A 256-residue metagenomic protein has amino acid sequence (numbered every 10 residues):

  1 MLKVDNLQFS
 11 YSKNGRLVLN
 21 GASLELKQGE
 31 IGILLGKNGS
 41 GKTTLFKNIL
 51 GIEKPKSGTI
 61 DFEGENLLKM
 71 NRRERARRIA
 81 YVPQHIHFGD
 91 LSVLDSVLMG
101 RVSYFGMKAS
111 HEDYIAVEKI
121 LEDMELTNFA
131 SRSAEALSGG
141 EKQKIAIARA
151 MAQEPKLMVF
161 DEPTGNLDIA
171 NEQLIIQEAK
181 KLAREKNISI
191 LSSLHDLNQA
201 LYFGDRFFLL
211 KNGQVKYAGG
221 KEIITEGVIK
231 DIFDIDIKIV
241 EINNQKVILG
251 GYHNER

Functional and structural regions predicted by a protein language model:
M1-V4, Q8-G21, K69-N71: A short, flexible loop at the N-terminus of ABC-type nucleotide-binding domains that lies
L35-K37: The feature captures the beta-strand-to-loop junction immediately N-terminal to the Walker
L50: Helix-to-loop junction immediately C-terminal to a conserved catalytic motif
G58-N66, R75: Conserved ABC transporter NBD signature motif
H111-F129, E154: Conserved ABC ATPase "signature" region
S133-L137, E141: Conserved ABC ATPase signature
M158-E162: Catalytic Walker B motif of ABC-type/P-loop ATPase nucleotide-binding domains
